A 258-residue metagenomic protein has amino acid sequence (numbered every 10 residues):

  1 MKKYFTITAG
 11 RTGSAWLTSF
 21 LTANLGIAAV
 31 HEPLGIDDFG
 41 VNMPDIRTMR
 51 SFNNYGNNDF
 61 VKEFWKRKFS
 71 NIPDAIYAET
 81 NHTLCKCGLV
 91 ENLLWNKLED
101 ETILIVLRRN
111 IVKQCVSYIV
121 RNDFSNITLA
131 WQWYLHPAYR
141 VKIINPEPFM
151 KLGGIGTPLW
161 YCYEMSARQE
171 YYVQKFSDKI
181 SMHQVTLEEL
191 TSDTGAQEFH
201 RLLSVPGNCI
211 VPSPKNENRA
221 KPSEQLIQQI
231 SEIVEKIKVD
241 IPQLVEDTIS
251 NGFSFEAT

Functional and structural regions predicted by a protein language model:
M1-N71, P212-A220: PAPS-dependent sulfotransferase catalytic core
K3-F5, I76, I103-I105: Structural motif
T8-R11, N81-H82, I111, E189-T191: Short, flexible loop/turn elements at secondary-structure junctions
N24-L25, N81-H82, K179: Acidic-histidine catalytic/liganding microenvironments
S51-N57, T80-T83, W160-Y161: Short, flexible loop segments at the rims of nucleotide/cofactor-binding pockets, characterized by
K68-N92: Glycine-rich phosphate-binding loop used to anchor ATP phosphates in small-molecule kinases, encompassing both
G88-N208: PAPS-dependent sulfotransferase catalytic domain
T128-K151, I155, P206-T258: PAPS-dependent sulfotransferase catalytic core
